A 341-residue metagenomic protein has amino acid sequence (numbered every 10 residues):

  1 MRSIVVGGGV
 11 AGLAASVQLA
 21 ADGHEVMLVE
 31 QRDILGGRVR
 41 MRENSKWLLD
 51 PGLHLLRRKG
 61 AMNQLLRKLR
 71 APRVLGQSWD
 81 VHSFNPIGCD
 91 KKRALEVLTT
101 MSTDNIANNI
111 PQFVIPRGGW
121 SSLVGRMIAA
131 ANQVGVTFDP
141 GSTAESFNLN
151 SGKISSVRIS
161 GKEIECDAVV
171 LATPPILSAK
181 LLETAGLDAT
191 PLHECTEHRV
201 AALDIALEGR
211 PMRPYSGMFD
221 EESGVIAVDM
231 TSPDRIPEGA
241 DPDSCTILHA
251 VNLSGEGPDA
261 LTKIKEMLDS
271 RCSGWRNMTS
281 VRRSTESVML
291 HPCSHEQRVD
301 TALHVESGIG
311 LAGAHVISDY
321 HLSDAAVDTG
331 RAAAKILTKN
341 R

Functional and structural regions predicted by a protein language model:
R2-L28: N-terminal Rossmann-like FAD-binding beta1-loop-alpha1 element of flavoenzymes
A11, I34, I176: Conserved Rossmann-like nucleotide-cofactor binding loop
A20-E43: Glycine-rich FAD pyrophosphate-binding loop
N44-T103: Dinucleotide-binding Rossmann-like beta1-alpha1 core, especially the glycine-rich loop that anchors the ADP
D104-S160, I164, A168, A172: Helical element adjacent to the flavin cofactor pocket in flavoenzyme catalytic cores
S146-N150, S155-S156, S160-L248, L253-D259 (+1 more regions): Mid-domain catalytic core of redox enzymes that form a hydrophobic substrate pocket/lid adjacent to a catalytic redox
M230-P233, P237-R341: Conserved flavin/dinucleotide-binding core of flavoenzymes
